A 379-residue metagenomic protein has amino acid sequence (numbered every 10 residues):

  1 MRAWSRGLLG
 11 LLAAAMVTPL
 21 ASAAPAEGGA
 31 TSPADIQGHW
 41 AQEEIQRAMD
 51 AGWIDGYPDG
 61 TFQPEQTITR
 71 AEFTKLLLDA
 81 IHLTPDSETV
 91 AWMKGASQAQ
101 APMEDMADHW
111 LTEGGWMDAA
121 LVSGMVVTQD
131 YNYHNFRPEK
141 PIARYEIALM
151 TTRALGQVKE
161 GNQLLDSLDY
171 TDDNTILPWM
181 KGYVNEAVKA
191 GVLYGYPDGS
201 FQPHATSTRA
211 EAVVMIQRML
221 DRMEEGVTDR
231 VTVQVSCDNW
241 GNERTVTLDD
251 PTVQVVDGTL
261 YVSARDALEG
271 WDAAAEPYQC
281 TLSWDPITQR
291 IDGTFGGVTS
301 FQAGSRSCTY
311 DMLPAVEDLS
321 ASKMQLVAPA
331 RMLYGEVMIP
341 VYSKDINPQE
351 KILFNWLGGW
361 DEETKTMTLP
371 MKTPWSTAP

Functional and structural regions predicted by a protein language model:
W4, L8-G10, A15-W40, D55-T74 (+5 more regions): Feature responds to low-complexity, polar/acidic, surface-exposed segments characteristic of secreted/exported proteins
G52, G191: Phosphate/pyrophosphate-binding loop motifs in nucleotide- or prenyl diphosphate-using proteins
V122-G124: Trp/Tyr-centric glycan-recognition "aromatic platform" motifs on solvent-exposed beta-strand/loop surfaces
